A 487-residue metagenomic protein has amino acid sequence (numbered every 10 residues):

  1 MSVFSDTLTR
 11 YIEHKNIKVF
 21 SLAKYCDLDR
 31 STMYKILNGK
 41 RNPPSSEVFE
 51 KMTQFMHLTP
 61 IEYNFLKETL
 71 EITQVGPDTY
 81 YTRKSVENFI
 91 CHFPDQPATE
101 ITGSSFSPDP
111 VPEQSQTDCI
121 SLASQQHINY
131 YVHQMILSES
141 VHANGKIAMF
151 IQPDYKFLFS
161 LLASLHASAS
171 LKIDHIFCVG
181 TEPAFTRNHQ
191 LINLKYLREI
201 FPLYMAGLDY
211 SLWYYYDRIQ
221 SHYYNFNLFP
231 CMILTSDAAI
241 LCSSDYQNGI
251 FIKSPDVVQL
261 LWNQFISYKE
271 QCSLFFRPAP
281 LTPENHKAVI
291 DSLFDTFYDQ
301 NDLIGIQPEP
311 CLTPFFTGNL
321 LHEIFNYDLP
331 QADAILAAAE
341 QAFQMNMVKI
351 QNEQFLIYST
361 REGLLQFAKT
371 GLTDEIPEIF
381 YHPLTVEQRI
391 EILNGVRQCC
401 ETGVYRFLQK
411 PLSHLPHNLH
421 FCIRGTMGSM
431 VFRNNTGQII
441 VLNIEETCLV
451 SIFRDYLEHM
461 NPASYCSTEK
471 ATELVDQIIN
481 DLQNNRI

Functional and structural regions predicted by a protein language model:
M1-S21: A short, Lys/Arg-rich alpha-helix, primarily the initiator
L8, L22-A23, M33-I36: Conserved hydrophobic/aromatic packing and binding residues within compact polymer-binding modules
F20-K24, M52: Short alpha-helical "recognition helix" segments of helix-turn-helix
D27-P44, K51, E68-E71: Recognition helix of helix-turn-helix/homeodomain-like DNA-binding domains that insert into the DNA major groove
E47-E50, Q54-D109: Short amphipathic recognition helices of helix-turn-helix/homeodomain-type DNA-binding modules
D118-D481: Hydrophobic protein-protein interaction segments
